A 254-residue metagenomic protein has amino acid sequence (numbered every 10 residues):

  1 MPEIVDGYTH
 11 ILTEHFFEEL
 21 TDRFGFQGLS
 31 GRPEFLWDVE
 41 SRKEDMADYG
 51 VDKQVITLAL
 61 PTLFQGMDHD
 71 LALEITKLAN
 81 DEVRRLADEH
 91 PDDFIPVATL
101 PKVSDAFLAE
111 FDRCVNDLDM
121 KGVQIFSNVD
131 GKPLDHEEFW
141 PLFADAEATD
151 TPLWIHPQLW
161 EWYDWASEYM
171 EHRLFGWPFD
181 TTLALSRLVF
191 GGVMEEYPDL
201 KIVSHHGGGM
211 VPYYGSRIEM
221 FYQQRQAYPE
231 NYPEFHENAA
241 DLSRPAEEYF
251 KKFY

Functional and structural regions predicted by a protein language model:
M1-Y254: Helix-coil boundary/capping segments in enzymes
